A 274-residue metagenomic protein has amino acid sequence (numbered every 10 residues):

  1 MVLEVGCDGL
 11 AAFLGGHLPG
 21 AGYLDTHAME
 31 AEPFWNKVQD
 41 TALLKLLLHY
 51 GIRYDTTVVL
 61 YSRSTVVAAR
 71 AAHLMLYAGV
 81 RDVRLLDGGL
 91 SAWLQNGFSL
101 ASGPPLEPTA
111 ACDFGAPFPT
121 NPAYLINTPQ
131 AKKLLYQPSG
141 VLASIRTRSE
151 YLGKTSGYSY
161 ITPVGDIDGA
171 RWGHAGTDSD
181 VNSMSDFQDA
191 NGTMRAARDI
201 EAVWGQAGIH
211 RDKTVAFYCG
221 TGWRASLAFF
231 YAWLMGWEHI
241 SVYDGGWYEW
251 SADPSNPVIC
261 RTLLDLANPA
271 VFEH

Functional and structural regions predicted by a protein language model:
M1-D55, L134-R211, A252, L263: Positively charged, proline/Ser/Thr-rich regional signature most characteristic of the Rhodanese/CDC25-like
V5-C7, L24-H27, Y61-R63, L86-G89 (+4 more regions): Active-site-proximal beta-strand/loop segments in catalytic clefts of secreted hydrolases
G22, R84-L86, R171, S241 (+1 more regions): General small-molecule cofactor/ligand-binding pocket signal
E30, S91-D168, S255-H274: Active-site neighborhoods of enzymes that stabilize oxyanions during catalysis
K37-P138, R224-I240, G245-G246: Thiolate-centered catalytic microenvironments shared by cysteine-dependent enzyme domains
V58, G140, V215-F217: Generic beta-sheet signal
A202, A207-C219, W223-L263: C-terminal soluble interaction/assembly domains
